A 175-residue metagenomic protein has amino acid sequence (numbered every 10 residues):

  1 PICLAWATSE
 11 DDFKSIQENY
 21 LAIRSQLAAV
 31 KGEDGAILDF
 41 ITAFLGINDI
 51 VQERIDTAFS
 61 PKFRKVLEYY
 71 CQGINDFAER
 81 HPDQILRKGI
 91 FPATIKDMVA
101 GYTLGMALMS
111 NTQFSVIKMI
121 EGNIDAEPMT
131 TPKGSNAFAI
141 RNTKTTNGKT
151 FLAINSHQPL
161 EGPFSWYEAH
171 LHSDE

Functional and structural regions predicted by a protein language model:
P1-S165, H170-E175: Substrate-recognition/specificity elements adjacent to catalytic centers across diverse enzyme folds
